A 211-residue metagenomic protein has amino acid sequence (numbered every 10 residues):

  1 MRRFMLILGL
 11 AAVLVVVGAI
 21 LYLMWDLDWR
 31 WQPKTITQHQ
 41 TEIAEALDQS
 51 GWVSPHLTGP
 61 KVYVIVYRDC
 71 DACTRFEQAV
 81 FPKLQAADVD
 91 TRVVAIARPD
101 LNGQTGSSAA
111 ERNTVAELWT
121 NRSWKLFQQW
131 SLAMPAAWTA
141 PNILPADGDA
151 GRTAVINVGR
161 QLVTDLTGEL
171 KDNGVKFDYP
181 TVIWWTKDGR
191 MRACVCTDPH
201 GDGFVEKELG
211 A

Functional and structural regions predicted by a protein language model:
M1-I43, A211: N-terminal targeting signals for export/organelle localization
R2-M5, D147-A211: C-terminal cap of thioredoxin/glutaredoxin-like
P33-Q38, Y63-V66, G151-I156: N-terminal start-of-chain detector that recognizes signal peptides and the immediate post-cleavage beginning
I36-T37, L47, L118: A generic structural signal for nonpolar/aromatic side chains embedded in well-ordered alpha-helices
Q40-S54, I156-T167: A short, well-structured juxtamembrane/interface segment
I43-V62, Q85, G174: A short beta-strand-turn-helix
V66-R68, T74-D147: Structural alpha/beta surface segment adjacent to cysteine/selenocysteine redox centers across thiol/disulfide enzymes
R68-D71, R192-C194: Secreted/extracellular small peptides and ectodomain modules produced from precursors
